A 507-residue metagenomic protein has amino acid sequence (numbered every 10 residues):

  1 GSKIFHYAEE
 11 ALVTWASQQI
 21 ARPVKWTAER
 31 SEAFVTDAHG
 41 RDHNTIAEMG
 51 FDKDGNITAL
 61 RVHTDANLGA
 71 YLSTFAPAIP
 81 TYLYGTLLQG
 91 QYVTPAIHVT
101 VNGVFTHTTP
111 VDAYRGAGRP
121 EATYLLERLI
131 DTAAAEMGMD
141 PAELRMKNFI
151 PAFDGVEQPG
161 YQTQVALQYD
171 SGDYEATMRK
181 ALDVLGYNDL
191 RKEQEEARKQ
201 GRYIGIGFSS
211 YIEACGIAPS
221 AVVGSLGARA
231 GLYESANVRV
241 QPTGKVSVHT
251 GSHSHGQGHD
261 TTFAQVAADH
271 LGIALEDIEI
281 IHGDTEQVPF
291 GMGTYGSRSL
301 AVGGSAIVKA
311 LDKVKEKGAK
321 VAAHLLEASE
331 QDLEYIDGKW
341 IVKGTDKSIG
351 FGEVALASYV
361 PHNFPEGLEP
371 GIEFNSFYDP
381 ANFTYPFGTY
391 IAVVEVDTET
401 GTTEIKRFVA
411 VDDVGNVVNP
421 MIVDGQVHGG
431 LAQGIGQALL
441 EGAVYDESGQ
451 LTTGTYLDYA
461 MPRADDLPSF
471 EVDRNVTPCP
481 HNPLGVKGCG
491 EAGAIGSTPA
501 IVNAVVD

Functional and structural regions predicted by a protein language model:
G1-A21, K25-T27, H259-A267: Thiamine diphosphate
S2-Y7, T36-R41, R61-H63, G69-A76 (+7 more regions): Short acidic, glycine/serine/threonine-rich loops at helix termini
I4-W15, T94, G224-A228, Y233-S235 (+2 more regions): Active-site-proximal gating segment of KS-fold condensing enzymes and close homologs
S17-V24, K53, I79-C215, Q241-T243 (+1 more regions): C-terminal catalytic domains of large/alpha subunits in multi-subunit enzymes
R30-H98: Active-site cavity-forming subdomains of large catalytic enzyme subunits
H39-H43, R229-A230, T384-G388: Short loop/turn motifs at secondary-structure junctions and domain boundaries
V62-Y71, H253-H255, F408-G415, V476: Short, solvent-exposed aromatic-acidic interface loops
F75, Y82, T86, S209-K245 (+1 more regions): Conserved beta-alpha junction segments in alpha/beta enzyme cores
